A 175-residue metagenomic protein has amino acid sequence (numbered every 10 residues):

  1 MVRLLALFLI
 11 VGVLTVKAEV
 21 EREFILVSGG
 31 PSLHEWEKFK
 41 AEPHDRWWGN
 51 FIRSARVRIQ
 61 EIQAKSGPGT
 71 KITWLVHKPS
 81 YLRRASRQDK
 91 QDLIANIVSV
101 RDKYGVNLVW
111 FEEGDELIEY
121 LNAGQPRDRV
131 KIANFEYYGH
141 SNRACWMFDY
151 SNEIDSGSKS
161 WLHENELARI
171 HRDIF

Functional and structural regions predicted by a protein language model:
L4-G12: Sec-dependent N-terminal signal peptides
L14-E19: Sec/Tat signal peptide C-region and signal peptidase I cleavage site
L26-S28: A beta-strand/beta-hairpin structural motif
G30-P31, W36, H44, E61-F175: Catalytic-core segments of thiol-dependent peptidases
K40: N-terminal beta-strand/alpha-helix entry module and adjacent surface of metal-dependent catalytic domains
R46-E61: Short catalytic helix/loop segments, enriched in acidic residues and glycine and frequently bearing histidine
